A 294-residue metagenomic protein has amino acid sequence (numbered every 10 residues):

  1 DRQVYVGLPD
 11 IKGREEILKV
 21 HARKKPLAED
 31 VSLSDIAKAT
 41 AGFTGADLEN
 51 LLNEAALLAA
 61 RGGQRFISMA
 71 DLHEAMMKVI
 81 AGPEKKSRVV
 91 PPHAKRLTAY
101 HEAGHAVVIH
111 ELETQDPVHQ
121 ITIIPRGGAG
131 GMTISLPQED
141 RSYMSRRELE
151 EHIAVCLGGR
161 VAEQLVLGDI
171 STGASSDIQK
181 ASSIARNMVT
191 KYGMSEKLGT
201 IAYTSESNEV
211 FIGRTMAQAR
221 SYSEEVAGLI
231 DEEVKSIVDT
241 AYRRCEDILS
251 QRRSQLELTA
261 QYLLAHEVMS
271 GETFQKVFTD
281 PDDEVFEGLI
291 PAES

Functional and structural regions predicted by a protein language model:
Y5-H73, K78, G82-P83, C156-Q164 (+2 more regions): Conserved C-terminal "switch" segment of AAA+ ATPases
D10, S32, T44, S68 (+4 more regions): Helix N-cap and loop-to-helix transition residues
K24, M77, K86-S87, N208-E209 (+1 more regions): Intrinsically disordered, low-complexity regions
D47, G104-H105: Short hydrophobic/aromatic residue motifs in ordered secondary structure
I80-P92: Peri-catalytic and regulatory segments of divalent metal-dependent proteins
H93-Y100, A106-S294: Soluble catalytic regions of large protease machineries
